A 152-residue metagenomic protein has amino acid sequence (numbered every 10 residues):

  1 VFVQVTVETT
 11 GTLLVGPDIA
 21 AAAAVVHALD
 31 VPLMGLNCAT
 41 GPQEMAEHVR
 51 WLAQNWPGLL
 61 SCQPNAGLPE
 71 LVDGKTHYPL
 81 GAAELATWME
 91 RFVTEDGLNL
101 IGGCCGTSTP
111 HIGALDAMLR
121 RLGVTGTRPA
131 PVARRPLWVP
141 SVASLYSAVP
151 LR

Functional and structural regions predicted by a protein language model:
V1-R152: Domain-level signal for soluble alpha/beta catalytic cores
